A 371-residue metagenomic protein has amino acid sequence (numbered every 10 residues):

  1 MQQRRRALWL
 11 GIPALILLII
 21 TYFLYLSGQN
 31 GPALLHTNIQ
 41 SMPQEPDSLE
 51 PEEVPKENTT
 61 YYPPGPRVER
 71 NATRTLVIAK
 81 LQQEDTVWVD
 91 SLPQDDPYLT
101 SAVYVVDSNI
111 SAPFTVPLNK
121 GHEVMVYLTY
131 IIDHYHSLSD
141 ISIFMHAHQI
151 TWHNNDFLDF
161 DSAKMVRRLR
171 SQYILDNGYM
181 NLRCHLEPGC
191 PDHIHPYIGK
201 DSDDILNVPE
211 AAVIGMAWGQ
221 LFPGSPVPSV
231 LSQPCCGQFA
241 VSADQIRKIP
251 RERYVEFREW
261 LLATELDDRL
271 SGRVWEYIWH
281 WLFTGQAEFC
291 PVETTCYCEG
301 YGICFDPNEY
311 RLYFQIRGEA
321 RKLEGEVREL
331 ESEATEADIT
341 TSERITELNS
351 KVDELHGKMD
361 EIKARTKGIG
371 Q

Functional and structural regions predicted by a protein language model:
Q2-Q371: ER/Golgi luminal nucleotide-sugar-dependent glycosyltransferases, focusing on the catalytic module
